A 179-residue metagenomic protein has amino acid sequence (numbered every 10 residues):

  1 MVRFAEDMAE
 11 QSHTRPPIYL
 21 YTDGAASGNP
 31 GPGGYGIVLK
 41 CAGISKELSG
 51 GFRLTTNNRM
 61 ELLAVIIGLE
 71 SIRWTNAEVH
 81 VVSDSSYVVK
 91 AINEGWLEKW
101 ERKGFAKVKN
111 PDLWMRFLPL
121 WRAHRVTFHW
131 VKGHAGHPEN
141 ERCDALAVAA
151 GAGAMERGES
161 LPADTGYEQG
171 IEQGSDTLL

Functional and structural regions predicted by a protein language model:
V2-R59, L63, I67-A77, G153-R157 (+2 more regions): RNase H-like nuclease fold core
A9, L120, R125, V131 (+3 more regions): A two-mode feature
Y19-P32, I66-R142, L146, G151: RNase H catalytic domain
E78-S86, E159-E168: Short alpha-helical "patches" and their helix-cap loops
